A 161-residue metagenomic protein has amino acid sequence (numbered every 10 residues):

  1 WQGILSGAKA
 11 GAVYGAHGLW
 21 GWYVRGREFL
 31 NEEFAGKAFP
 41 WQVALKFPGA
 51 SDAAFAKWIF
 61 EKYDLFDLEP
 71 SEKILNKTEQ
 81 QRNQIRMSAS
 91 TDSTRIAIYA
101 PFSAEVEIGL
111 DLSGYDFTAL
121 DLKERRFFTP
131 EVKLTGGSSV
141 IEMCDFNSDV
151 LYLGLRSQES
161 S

Functional and structural regions predicted by a protein language model:
W1-T129, F146-L151, L155-E159: Aromatic- and carboxylate-lined catalytic core of secreted/periplasmic carbohydrate-active enzymes
E131-L134: Short beta-strand segments within Ig-like beta-sandwich modules, predominantly Fibronectin type-III
E142-M143: Linker/hinge segments immediately adjacent to helix-turn-helix/homeobox DNA-binding domains
